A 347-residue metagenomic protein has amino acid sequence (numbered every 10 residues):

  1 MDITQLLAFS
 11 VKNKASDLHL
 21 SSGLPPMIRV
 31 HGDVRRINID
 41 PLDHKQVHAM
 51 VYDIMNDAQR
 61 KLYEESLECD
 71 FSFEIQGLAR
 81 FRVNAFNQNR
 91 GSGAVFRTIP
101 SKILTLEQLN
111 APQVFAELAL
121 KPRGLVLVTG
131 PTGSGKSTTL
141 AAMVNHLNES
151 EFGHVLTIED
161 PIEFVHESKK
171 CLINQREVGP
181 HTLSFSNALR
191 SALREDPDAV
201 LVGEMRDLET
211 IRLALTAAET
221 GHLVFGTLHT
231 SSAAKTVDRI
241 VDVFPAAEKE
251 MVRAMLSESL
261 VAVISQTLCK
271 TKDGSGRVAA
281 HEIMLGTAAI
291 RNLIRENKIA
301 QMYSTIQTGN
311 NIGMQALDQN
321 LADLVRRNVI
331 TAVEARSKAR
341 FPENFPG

Functional and structural regions predicted by a protein language model:
M1-G347: Short, flexible helix-loop junctions that flank or precede catalytic/ligand sites
